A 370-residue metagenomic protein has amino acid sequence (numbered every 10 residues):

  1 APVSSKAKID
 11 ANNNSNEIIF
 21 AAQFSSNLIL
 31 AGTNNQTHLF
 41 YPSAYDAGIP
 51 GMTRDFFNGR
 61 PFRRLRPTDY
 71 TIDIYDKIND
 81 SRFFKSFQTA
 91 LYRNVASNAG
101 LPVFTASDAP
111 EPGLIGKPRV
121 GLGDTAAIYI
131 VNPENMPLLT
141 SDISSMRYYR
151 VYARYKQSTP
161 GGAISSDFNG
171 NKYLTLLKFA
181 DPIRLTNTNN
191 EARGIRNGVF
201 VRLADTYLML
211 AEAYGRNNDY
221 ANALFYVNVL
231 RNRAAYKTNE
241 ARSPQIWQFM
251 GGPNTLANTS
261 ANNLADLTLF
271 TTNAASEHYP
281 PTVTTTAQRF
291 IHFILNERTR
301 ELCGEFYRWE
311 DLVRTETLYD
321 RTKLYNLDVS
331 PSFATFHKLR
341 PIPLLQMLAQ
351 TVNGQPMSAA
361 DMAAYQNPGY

Functional and structural regions predicted by a protein language model:
A1-R147: An aromatic- and glycine-enriched ligand-binding surface/loop that stacks and positions planar moieties
P2-R66, T71, L174-F200, L224 (+3 more regions): Long, intrinsically disordered, low-complexity segments
S81, K85, T89-K237: C-terminal substrate/ligand-recognition segments
